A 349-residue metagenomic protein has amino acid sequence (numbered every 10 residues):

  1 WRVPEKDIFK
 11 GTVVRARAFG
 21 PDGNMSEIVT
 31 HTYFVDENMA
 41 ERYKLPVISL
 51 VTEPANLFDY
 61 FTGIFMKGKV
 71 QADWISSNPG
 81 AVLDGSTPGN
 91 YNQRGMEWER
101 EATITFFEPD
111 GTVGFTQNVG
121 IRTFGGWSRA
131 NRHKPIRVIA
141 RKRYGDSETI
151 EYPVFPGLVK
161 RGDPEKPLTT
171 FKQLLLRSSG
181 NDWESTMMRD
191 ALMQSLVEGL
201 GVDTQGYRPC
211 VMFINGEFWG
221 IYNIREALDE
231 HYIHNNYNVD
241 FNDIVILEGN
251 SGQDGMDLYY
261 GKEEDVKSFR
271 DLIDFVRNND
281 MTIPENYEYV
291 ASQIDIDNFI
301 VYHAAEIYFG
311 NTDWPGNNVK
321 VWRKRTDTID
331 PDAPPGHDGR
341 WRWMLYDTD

Functional and structural regions predicted by a protein language model:
W1-Q93, W98-E101, F106-G120, T328-P331: Short, compositionally stereotyped local motifs that mark structural "simplifiers"
F9-V13, T30, L45-V47, E97-T103 (+11 more regions): Extracellular structured ligand-interaction cores
L50, V138, I296-D349: Active-site acidic catalytic loop and adjacent metal/ATP-binding pocket of ATP-dependent phosphoryl transfer enzymes
N56-T62, V113-F115, A130, D146-T149 (+2 more regions): Short, solvent-exposed loop/turn elements at domain surfaces
Y152-L168, Q173-N181, S185, E217 (+2 more regions): ATP-dependent phospho-/nucleotidyl transfer catalytic cores
D182-V202: A conserved alpha-helical element in kinase catalytic cores
G199-F213: Short, well-structured beta-strand/strand-turn elements
